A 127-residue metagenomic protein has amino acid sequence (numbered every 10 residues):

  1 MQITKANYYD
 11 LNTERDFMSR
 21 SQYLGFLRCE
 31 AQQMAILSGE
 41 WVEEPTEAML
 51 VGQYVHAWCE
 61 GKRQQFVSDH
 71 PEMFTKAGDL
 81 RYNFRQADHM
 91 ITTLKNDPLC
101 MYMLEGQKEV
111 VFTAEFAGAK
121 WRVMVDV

Functional and structural regions predicted by a protein language model:
M1-V125: Metal-dependent nuclease catalytic cores that hydrolyze phosphodiester bonds in DNA/RNA, characterized by
